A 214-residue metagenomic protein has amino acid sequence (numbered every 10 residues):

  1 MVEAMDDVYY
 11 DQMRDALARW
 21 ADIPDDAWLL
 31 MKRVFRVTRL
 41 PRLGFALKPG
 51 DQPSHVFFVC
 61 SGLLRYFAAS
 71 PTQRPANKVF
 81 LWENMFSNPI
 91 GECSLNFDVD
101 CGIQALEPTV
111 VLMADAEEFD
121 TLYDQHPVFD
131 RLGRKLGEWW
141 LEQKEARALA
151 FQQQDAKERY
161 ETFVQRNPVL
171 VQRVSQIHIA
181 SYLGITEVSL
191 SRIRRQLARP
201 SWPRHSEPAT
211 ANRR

Functional and structural regions predicted by a protein language model:
M1-R36, E92: Cyclic nucleotide-binding regulatory module and flanking cytosolic helices
R36, F45, L63-A68, V110-V111: Short beta-strand segments in beta-sandwich/barrel cores
L43, S54-F67, E83-N84: Glycine- and acidic-residue-biased ligand/ion/polar-headgroup-sensing regions
A46-D51: Short phosphate-coordinating micro-motif centered on Lys-Gly-acidic
S70-A76: Hydrophobic/aromatic-rich structural module bridging two neighboring secondary-structure elements via a short loop
N77-K135: Cyclic-nucleotide recognition modules
W140-L149: Short, Lys/Arg-enriched N-terminal segment that forms or immediately precedes the first helix of a structured domain
Q154-R214: Phosphate-/nucleic-acid-contacting segments
